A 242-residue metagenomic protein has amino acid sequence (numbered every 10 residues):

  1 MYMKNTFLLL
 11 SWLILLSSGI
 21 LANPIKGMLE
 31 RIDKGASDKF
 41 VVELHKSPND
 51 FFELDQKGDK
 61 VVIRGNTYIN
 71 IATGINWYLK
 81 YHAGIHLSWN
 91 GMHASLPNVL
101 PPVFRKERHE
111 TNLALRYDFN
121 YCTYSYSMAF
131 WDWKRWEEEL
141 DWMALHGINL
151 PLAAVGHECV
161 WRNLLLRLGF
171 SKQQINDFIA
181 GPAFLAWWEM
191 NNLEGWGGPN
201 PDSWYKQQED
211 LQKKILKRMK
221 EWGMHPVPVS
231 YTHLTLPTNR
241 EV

Functional and structural regions predicted by a protein language model:
M1-M3: N-terminal secretory signal peptides that target proteins for export/translocation
T6-L16: Sec-dependent N-terminal signal peptides
L10, N239-V242: Short intrinsically disordered, low-complexity segments
L21-L113: Contiguous, structured surface segment used for ligand recognition
K60-I69, T73, L79-A83, H93-A94 (+2 more regions): Aromatic-lined carbohydrate-binding surfaces of glycoside hydrolases
